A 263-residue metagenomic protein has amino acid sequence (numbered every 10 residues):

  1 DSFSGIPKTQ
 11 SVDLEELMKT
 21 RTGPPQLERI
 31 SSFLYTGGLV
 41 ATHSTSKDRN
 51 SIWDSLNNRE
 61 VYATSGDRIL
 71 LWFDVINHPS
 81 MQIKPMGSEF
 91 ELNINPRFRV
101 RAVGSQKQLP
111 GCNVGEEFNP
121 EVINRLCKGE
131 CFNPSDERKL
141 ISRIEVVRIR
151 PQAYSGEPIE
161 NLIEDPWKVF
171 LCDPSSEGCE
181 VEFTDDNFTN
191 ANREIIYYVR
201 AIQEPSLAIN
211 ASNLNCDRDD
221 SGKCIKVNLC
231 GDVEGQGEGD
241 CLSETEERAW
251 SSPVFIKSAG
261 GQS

Functional and structural regions predicted by a protein language model:
D1-S263: C-terminal functional module detector
